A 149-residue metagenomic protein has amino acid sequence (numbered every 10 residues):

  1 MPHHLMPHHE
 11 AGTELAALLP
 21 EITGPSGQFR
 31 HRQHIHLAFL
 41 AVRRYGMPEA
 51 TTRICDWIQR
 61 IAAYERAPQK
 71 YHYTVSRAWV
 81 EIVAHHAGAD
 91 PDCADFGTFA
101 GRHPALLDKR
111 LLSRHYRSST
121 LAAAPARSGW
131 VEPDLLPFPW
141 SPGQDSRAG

Functional and structural regions predicted by a protein language model:
M1-H3, H34-A38, P48-W57, R127 (+1 more regions): Generic hydrophobic segment detector
P2-G24: Intrinsically disordered, low-complexity serine/threonine- and proline-rich regulatory segments
H8, I22-D92: Conserved, aromatic- and glycine-enriched, well-ordered alpha/beta core segments that occur as contiguous structural
G12-L15, T51, C93, K109: Alpha-helix initiation and N-capping motif
H72-G149: A charged, amphipathic interaction segment
